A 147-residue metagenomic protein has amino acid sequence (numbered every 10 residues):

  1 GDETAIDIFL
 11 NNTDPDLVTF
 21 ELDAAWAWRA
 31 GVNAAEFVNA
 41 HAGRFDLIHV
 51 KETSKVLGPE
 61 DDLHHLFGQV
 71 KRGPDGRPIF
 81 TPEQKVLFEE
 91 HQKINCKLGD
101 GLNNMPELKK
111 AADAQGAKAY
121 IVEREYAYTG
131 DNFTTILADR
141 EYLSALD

Functional and structural regions predicted by a protein language model:
D2-L22, W26-D147: Histidine-acidic metal/acid-base catalytic patches
